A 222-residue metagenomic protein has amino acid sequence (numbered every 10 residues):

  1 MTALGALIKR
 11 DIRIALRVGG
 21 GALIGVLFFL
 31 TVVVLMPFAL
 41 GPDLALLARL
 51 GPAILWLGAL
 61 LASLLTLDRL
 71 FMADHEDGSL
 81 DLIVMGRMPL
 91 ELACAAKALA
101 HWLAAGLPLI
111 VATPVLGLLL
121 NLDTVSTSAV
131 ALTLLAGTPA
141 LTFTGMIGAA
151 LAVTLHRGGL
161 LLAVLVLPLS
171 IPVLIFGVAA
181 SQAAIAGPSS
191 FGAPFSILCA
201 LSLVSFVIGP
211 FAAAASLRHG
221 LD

Functional and structural regions predicted by a protein language model:
M1-G25: Aromatic- and glycine-rich beta-strand/loop motifs that create alpha-glucan
G19-G41, W56-A59, L165-F176, S202-G209: Hydrophobic alpha-helical transmembrane segments of multi-pass membrane transport/permease proteins
A39-L50, P114-L135, S181-F195, G220: Membrane-interfacial helix-loop-helix connectors in multipass membrane proteins
G51-L67, F71: Long, hydrophobic alpha-helical segments
L64-V84: Transmembrane helix boundary and interhelical loop/hinge segments in multi-pass membrane proteins
A95-L120, A140, T144, G177-V178: Hydrophobic alpha-helical transmembrane segments that constitute the membrane-spanning cores of multi-pass membrane
S128, T133-L167, R218-D222: A structural motif at transmembrane helix-loop-helix junctions in multipass membrane proteins
S205-D222: Junction motif at the cytosolic side of a transmembrane helix
